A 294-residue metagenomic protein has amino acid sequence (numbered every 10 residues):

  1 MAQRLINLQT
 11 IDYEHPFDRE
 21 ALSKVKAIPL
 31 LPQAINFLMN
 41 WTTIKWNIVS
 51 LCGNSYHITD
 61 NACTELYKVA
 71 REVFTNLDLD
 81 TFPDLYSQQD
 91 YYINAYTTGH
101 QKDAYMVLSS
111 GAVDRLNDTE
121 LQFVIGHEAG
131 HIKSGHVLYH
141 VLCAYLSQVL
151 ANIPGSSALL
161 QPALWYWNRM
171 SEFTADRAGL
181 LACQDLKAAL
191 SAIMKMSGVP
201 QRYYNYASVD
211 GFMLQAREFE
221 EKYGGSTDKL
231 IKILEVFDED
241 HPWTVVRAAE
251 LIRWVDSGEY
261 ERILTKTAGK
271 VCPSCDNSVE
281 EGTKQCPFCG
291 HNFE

Functional and structural regions predicted by a protein language model:
M1-T97, Q161-P162, P200, S257-E294: Hydrophobic or amphipathic, alpha-helical segments that drive membrane association/targeting
L30, S87-T98, L159, L164 (+1 more regions): Active-site-proximal gating segments in proteases and membrane effectors
A70, L108, H127, A175 (+1 more regions): Divalent metal-coordination and catalytic microenvironments
A70-F74, Q122, N168-L190: An active-site-proximal "capping" alpha-helix that borders the catalytic cofactor pocket
L79-L85, Y91-Q122, G135: Active-site scaffold of zinc-dependent metalloenzymes
L116, I125-S134, T174, A178: Active-site His/Glu-centered metal-binding helix of metallohydrolases
A129-Q148: Catalytic Zn2+-binding segment of zinc metalloproteases
L146-C183: Post-HExxH zinc-binding segment in Zn-dependent metallohydrolases
